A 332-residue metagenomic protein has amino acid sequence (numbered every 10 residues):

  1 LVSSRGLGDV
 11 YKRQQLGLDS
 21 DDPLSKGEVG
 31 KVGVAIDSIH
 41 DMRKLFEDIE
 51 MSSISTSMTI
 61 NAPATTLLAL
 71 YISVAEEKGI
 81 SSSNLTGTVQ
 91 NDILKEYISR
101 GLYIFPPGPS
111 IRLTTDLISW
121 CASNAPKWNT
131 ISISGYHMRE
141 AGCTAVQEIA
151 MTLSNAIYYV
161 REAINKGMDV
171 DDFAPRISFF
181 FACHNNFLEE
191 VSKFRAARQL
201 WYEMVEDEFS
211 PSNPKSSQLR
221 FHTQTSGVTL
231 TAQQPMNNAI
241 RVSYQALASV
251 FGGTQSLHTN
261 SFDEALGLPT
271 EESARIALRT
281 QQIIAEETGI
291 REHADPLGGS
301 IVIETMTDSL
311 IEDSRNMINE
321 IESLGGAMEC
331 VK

Functional and structural regions predicted by a protein language model:
L1-Y11: Single conserved hydrophobic/aromatic residue that forms the stacking wall/gate of nucleotide- or nucleobase-binding
D9, I54-I60, L85-V89, N129-I133 (+3 more regions): Hydrophobic faces of well-ordered beta-strands that scaffold small-molecule active sites in alpha/beta enzyme cores
R13-S20, R43, A62-L67, I93-I98 (+10 more regions): Flexible loop/turn segments at secondary-structure boundaries
S25-N165, E190-M204, N237-S243: Active-site cavity-forming subdomains of large catalytic enzyme subunits
S38, G79, W201, G252 (+3 more regions): Conserved, mostly hydrophobic/aromatic
L67-A69, G142-A150, H184-A196, T225-A239 (+2 more regions): Short glycine/threonine-rich loop-to-helix capping motif typified by GTGT followed within a few residues by an Asp-Pro
S82-L85, K127-I131, N165-P175, E208-L219 (+3 more regions): Flexible, glycine/charged-enriched surface loops at secondary-structure junctions
Y244-L247, Q255-K332: Active-site or pore-adjacent capping/gating segments
